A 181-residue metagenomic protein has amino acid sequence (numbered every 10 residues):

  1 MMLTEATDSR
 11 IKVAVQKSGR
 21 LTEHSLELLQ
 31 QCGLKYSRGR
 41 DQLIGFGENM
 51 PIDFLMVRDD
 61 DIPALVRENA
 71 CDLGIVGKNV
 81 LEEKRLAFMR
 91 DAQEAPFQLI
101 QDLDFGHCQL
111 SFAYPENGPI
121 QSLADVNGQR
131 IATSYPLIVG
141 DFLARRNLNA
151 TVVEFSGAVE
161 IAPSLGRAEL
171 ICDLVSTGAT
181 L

Functional and structural regions predicted by a protein language model:
M1-L181: Domain-level signature for soluble enzymes in the chorismate/prephenate branch of the shikimate pathway
